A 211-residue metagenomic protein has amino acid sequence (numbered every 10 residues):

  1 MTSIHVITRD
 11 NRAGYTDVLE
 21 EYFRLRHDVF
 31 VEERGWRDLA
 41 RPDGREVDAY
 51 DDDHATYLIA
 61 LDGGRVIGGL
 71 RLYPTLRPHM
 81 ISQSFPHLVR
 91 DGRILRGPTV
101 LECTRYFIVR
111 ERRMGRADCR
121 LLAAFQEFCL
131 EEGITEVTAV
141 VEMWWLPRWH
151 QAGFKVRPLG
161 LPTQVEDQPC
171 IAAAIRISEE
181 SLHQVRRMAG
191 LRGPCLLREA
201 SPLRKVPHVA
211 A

Functional and structural regions predicted by a protein language model:
M1-E46, Y57-I59, V66: Short amphipathic alpha-helix that is part of the acyltransferase structural core
P42-A49, G160-T163: Short, solvent-exposed loop/turn elements at beta->coil junctions and helix N-caps that rim active or binding pockets
V47-L58, M80: A short helix-loop-beta-strand connector motif used in the catalytic cores of GNAT acetyltransferases and, in some
D53-A55, R65-I67, R96-L101: Short connector loops at helix/strand junctions that flank enzyme active sites, especially segments positioning acidic
L58, L70, Y106: Conserved GNAT-family N-acetyltransferase fold
L61-G92: Short, His- and charge-rich active-site/binding loops that engage polyanionic ligands
M80-C170, A174-I175, E179: Acyl-donor binding region in acyl/amide transferases
Q168-A211: Charge-rich, low-complexity intrinsically disordered segments
